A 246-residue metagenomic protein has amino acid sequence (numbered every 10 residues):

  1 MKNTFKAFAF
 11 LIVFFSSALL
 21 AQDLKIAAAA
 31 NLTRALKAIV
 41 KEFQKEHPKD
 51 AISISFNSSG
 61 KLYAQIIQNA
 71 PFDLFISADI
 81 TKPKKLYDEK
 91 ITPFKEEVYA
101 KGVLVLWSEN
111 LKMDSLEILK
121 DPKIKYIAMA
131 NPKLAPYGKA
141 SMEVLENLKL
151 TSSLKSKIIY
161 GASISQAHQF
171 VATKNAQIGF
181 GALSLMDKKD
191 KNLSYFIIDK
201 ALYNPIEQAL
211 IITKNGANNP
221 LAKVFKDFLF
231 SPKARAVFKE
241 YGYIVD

Functional and structural regions predicted by a protein language model:
M1-N3: N-terminal secretory signal peptides that target proteins for export/translocation
K6-A18: Bacterial N-terminal signal peptides
A21-E46, S55-F56, G60, A64-Q68 (+4 more regions): Exported/periplasmic ABC-transporter solute-binding proteins
I52: Hydrophobic anchor at the start of a short beta-strand that flanks the dinucleotide cofactor-binding loop
